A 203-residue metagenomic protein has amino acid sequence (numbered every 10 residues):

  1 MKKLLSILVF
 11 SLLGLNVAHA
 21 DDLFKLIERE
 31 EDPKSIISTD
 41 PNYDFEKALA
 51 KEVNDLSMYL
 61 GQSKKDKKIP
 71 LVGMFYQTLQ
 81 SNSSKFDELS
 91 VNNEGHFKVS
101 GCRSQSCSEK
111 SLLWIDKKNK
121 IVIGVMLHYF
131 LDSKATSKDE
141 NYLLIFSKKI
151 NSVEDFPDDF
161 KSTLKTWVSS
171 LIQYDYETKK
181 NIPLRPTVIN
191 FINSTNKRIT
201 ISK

Functional and structural regions predicted by a protein language model:
M1-A20: Classical Sec-dependent N-terminal signal peptides that target proteins to the secretory pathway
A20-K203: Exposed acidic/polar residues on beta-strands and adjacent loops within beta-sheet cores, strongest in beta-propeller
